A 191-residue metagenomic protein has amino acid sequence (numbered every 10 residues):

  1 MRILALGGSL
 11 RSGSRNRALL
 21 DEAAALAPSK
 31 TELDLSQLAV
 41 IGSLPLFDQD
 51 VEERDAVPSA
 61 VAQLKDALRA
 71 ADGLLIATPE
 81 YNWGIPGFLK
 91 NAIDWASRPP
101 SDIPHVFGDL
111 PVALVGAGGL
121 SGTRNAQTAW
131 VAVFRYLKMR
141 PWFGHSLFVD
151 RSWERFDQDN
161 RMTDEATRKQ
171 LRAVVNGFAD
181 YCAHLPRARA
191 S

Functional and structural regions predicted by a protein language model:
M1-T78, W83-D102, Q158-S191: N-terminal beta1-alpha1-beta2 submodule of the flavodoxin-like/Rossmannoid cofactor-binding fold
F107-R151: Short, glycine-/small-residue-rich phosphate/pyrophosphate-handling segment
W153-F156: Internal acidic/polar
